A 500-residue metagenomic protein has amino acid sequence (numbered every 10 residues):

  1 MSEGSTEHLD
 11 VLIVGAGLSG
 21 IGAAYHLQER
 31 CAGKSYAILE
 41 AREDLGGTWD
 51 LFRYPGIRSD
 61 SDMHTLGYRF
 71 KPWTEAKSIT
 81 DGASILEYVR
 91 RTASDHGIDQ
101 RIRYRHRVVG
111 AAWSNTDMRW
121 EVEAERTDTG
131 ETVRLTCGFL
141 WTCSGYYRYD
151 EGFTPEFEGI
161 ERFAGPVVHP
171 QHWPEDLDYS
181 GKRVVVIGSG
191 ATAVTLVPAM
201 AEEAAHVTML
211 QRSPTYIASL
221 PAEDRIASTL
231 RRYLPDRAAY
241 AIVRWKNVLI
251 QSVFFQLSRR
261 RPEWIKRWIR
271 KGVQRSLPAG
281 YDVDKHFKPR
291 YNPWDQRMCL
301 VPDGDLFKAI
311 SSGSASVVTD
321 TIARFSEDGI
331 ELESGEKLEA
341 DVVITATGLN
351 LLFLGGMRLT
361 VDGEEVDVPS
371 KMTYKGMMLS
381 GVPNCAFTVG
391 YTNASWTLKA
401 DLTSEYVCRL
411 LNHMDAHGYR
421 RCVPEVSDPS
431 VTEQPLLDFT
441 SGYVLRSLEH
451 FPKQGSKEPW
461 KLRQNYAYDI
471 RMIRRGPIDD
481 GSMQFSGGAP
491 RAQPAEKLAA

Functional and structural regions predicted by a protein language model:
S5-H8, L12-V14, L18, A23 (+7 more regions): Rossmann-like dinucleotide-binding core of oxidoreductases
L9, T129-F139, Y179-S180, E333-V342: Core beta-strand elements of the Rossmann-like FAD/NAD(P) dinucleotide-binding domain in flavoenzyme oxidoreductases
L9-I13, L18-I102, Q211-R212, R275-Y281: Beta1-alpha1 glycine-rich phosphate/pyrophosphate-binding loop at the start of Rossmann-like nucleotide-binding domains
L66-Y68, P166-V167, M377-T392: Short FAD-binding loop at a beta-strand-to-alpha-helix junction that anchors the flavin cofactor in diverse
W73-R91, R103, I187, L257-K266 (+1 more regions): Short beta-strand to alpha-helix junction loop
A76-R148, R324: Feature captures the FAD/FMN-dependent oxidoreductase FAD-binding
S276-L332, E336-E339: Alpha/beta-hydrolase fold catalytic core
D401, E405-A500: C-terminal active-site-capping segments
